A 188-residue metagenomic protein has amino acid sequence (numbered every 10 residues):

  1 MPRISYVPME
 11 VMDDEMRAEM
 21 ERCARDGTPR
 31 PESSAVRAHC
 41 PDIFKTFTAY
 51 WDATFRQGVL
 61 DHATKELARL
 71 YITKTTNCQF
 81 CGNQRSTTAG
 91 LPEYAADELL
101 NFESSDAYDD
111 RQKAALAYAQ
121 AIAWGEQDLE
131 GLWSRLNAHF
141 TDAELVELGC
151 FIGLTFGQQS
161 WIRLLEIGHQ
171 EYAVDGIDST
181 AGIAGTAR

Functional and structural regions predicted by a protein language model:
M1-H62, T87-G90, T180-R188: Mobile cap/lid helix-loop segments that border enzyme active or cofactor-binding sites and regulate substrate access
D61-R69, L145-L148: Alpha-helical scaffolds flanking conserved acidic
K65-T88: Short, thiol/selenol-centered motifs that function as redox-active sites or metal-ligating centers
K74-T75, S105-D106, L154-Q158: A short structural micro-motif
A95-D110: Acidic/His metal-coordination segments adjacent to aromatic residues that form catalytic metal sites in metalloenzymes
Y108, Q127-D128, L132-S134, H169-R188: Alpha-helical transmembrane segments and membrane-interface helix-loop junctions in multi-pass membrane proteins
R111-F151: Acidic/histidine-rich alpha-helical segments that form the ligand environment of transition-metal centers
D142-I183: Preference for long, well-ordered alpha-helical segments
